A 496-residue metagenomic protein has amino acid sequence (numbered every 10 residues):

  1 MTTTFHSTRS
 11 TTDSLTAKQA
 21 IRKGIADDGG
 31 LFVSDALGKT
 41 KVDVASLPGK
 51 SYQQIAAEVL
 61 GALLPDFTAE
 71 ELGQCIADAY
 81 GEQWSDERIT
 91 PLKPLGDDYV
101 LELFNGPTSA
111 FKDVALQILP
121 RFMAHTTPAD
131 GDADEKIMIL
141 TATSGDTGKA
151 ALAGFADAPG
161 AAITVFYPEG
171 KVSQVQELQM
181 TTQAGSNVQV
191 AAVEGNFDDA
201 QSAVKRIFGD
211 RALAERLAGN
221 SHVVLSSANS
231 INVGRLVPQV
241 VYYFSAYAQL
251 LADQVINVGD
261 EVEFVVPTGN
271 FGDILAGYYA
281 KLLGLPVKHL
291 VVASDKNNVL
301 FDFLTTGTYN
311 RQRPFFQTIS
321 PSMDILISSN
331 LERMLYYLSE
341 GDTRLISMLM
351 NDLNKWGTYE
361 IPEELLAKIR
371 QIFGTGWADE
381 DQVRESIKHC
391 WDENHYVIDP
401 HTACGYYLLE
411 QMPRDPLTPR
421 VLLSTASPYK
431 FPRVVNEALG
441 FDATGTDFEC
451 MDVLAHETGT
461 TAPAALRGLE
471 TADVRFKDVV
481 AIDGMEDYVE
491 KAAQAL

Functional and structural regions predicted by a protein language model:
M1-L496: PLP-dependent amino-acid enzyme catalytic core
